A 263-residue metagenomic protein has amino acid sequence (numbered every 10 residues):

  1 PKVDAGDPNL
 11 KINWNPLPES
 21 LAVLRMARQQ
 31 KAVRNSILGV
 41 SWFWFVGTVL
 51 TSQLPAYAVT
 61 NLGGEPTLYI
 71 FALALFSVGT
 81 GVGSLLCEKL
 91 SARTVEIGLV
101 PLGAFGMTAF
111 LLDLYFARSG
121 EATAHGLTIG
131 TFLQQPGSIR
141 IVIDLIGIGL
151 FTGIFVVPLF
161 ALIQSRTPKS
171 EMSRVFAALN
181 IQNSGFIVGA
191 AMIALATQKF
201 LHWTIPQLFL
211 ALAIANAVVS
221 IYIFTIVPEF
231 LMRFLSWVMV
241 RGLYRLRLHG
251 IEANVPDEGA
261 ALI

Functional and structural regions predicted by a protein language model:
P1-I12, R118-E121, F224-F230: Helix-loop junctions on the cytosolic side of multi-pass membrane transporters, especially the intracellular loop
V3-G39, T60-N61, G126-Q134: Juxtamembrane intracellular "pre-TM" segments in multi-pass secondary transporters
R25-V82, V100-A109, G153-I154, V188: A single, central transmembrane helix in multi-pass transporters
P66-T67, I97-V100, T167-I181: Loop-to-transmembrane helix entry/capping segments in MFS-fold secondary transporters and related SLC/MFSD carriers
V82-G98, A194-K199: Helix-to-loop junctions at the C-terminal end of transmembrane segments in multipass secondary transporters
K89-A109, W203-I205: Cytoplasmic membrane-interface "Motif A"-like loop-to-helix N-cap segments of 12-TM Major Facilitator Superfamily
F105-Q134: C-terminal ends and interior cores of transmembrane alpha-helices in multi-pass membrane transporters/permeases
A215-L262: Membrane-anchoring hydrophobic helices of lipid-metabolizing enzymes
